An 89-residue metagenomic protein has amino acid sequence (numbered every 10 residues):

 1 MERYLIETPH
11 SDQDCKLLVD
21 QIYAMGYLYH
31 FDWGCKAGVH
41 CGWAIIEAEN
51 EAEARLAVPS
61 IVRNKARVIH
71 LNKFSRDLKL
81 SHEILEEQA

Functional and structural regions predicted by a protein language model:
M1-A89: Conserved, structured core segments of small domains
